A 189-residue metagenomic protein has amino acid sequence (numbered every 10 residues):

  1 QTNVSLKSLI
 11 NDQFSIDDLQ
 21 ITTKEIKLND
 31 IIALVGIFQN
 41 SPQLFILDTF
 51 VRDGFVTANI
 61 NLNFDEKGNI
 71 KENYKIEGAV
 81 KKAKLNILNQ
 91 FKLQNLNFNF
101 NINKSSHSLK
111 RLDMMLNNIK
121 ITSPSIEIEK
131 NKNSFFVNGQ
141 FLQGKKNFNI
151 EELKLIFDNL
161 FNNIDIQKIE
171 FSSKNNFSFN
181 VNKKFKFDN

Functional and structural regions predicted by a protein language model:
Q1-L9, L96, H107, L112: N-terminal beta-strand/beta-hairpin edge segment
Q1-T2, Q13, I87-K92, L116-K120: Solvent-exposed loop/turn segments connecting transmembrane beta-strands in outer-membrane beta-barrel proteins
T2-K7, L28-A33, N118-I126, N147-E151: A short, polar/proline- and glycine-enriched secondary-structure boundary/capping micro-motif
T2-V4, F55-N61, N95-N97, K120-S123 (+1 more regions): Short small/polar-residue motifs
I10, E129-N131: Short, ordered beta-strand-loop transition motifs
F14-N86, S105, K132-N189: Extended amphipathic, helix-rich lipid-handling scaffolds
D113-M114, E127: A short beta-strand motif that forms part of the nucleic acid-binding face of small beta-barrel RNA-binding folds
